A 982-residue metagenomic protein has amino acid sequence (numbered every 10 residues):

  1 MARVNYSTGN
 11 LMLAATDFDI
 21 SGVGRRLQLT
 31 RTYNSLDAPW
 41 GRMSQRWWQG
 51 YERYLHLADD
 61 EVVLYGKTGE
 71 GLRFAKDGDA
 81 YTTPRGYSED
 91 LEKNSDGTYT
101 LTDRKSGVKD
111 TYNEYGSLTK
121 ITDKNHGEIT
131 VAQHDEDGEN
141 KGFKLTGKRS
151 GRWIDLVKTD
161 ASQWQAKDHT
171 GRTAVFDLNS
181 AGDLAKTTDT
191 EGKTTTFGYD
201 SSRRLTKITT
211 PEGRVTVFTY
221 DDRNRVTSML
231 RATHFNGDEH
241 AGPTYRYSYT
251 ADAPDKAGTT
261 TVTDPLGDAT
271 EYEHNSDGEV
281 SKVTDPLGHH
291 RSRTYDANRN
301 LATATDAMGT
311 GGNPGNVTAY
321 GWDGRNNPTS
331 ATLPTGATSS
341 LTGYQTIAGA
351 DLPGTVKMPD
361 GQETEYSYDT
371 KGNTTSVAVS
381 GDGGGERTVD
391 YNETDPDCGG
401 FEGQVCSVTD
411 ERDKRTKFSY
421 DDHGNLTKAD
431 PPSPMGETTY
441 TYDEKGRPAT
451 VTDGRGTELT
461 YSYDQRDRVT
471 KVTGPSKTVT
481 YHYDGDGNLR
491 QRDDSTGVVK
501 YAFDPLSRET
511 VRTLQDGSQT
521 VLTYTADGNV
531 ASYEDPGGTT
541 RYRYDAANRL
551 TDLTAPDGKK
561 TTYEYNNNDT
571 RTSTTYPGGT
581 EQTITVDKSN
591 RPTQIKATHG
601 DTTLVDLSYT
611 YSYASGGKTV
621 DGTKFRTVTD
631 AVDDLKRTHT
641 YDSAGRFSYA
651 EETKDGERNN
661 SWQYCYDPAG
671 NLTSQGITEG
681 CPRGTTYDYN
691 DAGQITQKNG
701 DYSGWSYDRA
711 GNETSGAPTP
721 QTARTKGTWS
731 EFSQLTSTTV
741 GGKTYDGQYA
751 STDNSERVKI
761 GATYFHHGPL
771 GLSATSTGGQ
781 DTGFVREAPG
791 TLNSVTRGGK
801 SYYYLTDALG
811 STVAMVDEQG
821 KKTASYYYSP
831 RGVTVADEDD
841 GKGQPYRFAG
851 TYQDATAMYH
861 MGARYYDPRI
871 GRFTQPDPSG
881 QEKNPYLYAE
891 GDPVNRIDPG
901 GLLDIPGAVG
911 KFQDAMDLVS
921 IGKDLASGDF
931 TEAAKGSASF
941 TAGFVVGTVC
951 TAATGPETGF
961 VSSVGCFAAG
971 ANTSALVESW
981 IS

Functional and structural regions predicted by a protein language model:
M1-S88, E92-N94, E212-F218, D238-Y245 (+2 more regions): Short secondary-structure "cap/edge" segments that initiate or terminate local elements
A15, L29, Y112, Y641 (+4 more regions): Surface-exposed coil/loop segments, especially low-complexity Tyr/Gly/Ser/Thr-rich stretches in secreted/surface
G66-K67, T102-S106, E114, K120-H126 (+34 more regions): Beta-turn initiation residues at beta-strand->coil junctions
L118, K124-R293, A297-L301, D306-G309 (+22 more regions): Conserved catalytic cores of ATP-dependent inositol ring kinases
T196-S201, K207, T219-D222, E273-S276 (+15 more regions): Tandem repeat domain/solenoid detector
A251-A253, Q345-T346, V389-G400, Y609-G617 (+5 more regions): A motif-centric feature for acidic-aromatic and gly/ser/thr-rich catalytic loops and repeats
D904-S982: Hydrophobic, gly/ala-rich membrane-insertion helices/peptides used by toxins and envelope proteins
